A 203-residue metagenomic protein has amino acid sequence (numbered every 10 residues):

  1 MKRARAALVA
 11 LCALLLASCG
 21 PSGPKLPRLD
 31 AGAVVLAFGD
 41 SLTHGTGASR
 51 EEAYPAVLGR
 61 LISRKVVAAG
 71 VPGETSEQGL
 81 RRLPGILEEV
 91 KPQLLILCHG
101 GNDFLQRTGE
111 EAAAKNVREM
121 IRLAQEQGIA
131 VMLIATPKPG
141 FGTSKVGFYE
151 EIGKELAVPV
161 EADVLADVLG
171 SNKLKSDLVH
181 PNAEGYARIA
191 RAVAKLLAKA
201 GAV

Functional and structural regions predicted by a protein language model:
M1-L8: Bacterial N-terminal signal peptides that target proteins for export
L15-S18: C-terminal motif of bacterial Sec signal peptides marking the signal peptidase cleavage site
G20-S22, L29, A56-L61, L80-V203: Alpha-helical cap/lid subdomain in secreted, periplasmic, or secretory-pathway luminal O-acyl-processing enzymes
G20-T75, R82-K91: Serine-esterase "nucleophile elbow" of acetyl-processing enzymes
